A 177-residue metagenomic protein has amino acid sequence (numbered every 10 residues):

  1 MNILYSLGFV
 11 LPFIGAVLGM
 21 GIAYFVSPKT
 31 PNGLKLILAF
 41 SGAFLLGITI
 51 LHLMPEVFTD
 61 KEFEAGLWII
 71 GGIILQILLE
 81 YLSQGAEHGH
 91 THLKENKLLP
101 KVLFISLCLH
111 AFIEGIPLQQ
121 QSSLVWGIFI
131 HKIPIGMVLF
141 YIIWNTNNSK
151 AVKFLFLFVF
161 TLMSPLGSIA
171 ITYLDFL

Functional and structural regions predicted by a protein language model:
M1-L177: Intrinsically disordered, metal-sensing/regulatory segments
